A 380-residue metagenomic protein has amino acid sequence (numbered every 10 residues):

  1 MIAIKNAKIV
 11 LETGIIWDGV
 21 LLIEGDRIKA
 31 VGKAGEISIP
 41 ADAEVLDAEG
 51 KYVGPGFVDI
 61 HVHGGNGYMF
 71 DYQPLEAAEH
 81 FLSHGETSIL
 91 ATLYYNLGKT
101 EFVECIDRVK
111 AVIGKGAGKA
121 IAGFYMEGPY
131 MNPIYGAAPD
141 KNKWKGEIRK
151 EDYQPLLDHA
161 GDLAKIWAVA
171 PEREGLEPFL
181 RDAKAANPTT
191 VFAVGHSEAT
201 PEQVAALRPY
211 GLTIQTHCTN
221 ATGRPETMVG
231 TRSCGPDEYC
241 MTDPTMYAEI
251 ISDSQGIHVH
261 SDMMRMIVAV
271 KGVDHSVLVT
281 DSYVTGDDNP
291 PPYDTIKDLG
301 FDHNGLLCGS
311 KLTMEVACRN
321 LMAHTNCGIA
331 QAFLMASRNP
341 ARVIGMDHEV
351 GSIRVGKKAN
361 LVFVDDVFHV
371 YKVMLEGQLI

Functional and structural regions predicted by a protein language model:
M1-A3, I9-G54: Histidine-rich, glycine-flanked metal-binding segment
A7, L21, D26, G50 (+11 more regions): Divalent metal-coordination and catalytic microenvironments
K51-E104: Metal-associated gating/positioning segment near the N- to mid-region
I60-Y72, A138-E147, A193-G195: Active-site mouth loops of central-metabolism enzymes
Y72-L75, E104-V109, R149-E151, V229-P236 (+1 more regions): Charged helix-capping and loop-helix junction motifs
H80-T92, G98, N132-G161, A206-Y247 (+2 more regions): Active-site gating loops and adjacent loop-to-helix segments of metal-dependent hydrolytic enzymes
D158-G286, F301: Active-site core of metal-dependent hydrolases
G235-E249, M266-F363: His/Asp/Glu-enriched, well-ordered alpha-helical/loop segment that forms or immediately abuts the divalent-metal
